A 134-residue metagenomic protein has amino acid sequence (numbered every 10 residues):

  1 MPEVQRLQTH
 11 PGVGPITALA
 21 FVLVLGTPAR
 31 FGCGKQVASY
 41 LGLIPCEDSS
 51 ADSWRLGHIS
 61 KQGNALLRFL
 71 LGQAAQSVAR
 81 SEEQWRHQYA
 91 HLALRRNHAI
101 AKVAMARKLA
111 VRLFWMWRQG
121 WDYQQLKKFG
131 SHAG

Functional and structural regions predicted by a protein language model:
M1-G134: A detector of single, family-specific signature residues that are central to catalytic or substrate-handling motifs
